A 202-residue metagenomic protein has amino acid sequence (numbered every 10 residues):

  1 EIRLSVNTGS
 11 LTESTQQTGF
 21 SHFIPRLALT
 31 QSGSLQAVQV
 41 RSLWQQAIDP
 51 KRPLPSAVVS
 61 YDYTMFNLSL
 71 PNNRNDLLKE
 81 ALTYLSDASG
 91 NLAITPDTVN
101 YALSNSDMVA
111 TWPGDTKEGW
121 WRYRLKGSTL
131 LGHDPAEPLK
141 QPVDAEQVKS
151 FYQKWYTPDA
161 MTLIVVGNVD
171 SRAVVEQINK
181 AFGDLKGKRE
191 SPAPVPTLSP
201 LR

Functional and structural regions predicted by a protein language model:
E1-S42, T83, K149-R202: His/Glu-rich zincin catalytic helix
V40-F151, P194-P200: Acidic/histidine-enriched segments that form metal/cofactor-coordinating and catalytic pocket/exosite environments
